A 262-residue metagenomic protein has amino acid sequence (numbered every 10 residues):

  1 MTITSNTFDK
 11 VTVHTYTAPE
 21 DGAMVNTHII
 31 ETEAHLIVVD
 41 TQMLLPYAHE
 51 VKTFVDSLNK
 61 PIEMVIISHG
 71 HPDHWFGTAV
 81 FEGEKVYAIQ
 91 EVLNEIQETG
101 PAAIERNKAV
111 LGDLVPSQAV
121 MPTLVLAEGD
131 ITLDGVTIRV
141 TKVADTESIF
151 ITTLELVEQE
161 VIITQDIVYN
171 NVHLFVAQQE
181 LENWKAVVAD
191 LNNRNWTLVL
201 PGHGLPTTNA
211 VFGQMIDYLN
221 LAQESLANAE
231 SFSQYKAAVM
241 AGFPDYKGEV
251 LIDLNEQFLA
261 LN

Functional and structural regions predicted by a protein language model:
T4-N6, I30, E128-D134: Short acidic-hydrophobic surface loop/beta-edge motif
S5-T53, T152-D166: Conserved beta-strand hairpin/beta-sheet module of binuclear metal-dependent hydrolase folds, prominently
P19, T41-Q42, I67-H71, I89-E91 (+2 more regions): Active-site-proximal beta-strand/loop segments in catalytic clefts of secreted hydrolases
I30, D40, V55, H69 (+7 more regions): Divalent metal-coordination and catalytic microenvironments
I37-D40, M64-I66, R139-V140: Short catalytic-loop micro-motif centered on adjacent basic/acidic residues
M43-L45, T137, A144-D217, L221: Metallo-beta-lactamase
H49, T53-D130: Active-site HxH/HxHxD metal-binding segment of metal-dependent hydrolases
N193-N195, P206-N262: Accessory terminal helices/loops
